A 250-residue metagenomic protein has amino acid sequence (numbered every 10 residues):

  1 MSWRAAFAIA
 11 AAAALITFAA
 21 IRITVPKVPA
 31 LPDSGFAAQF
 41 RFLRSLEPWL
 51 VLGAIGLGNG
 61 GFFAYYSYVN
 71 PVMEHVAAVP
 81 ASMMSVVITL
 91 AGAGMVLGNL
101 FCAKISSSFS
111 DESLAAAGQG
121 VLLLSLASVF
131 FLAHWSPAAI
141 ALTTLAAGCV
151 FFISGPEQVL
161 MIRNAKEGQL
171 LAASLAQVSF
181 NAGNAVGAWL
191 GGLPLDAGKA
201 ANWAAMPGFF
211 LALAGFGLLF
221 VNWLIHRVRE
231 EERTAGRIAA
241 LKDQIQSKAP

Functional and structural regions predicted by a protein language model:
M1-A11, P80, L193-L213: A membrane-interface helix-boundary motif in multi-pass transporters
A6, A11-L31, L218-W223: C-terminal membrane-cytosol helix-exit motif in multi-pass small-molecule transporters
A20-R22, F209-D243, A249-P250: Multi-pass alpha-helical transporter architecture, strongest for 12-TM Major Facilitator/SLC carriers used
I23-A54: Juxtamembrane intracellular "pre-TM" segments in multi-pass secondary transporters
R44-A64, T144-G148: Pair of pore-lining "gating" transmembrane helices in MFS-fold secondary transporters
L97-D111, L195-D196: Helix-to-loop junctions at the C-terminal end of transmembrane segments in multipass secondary transporters
E112-E157: C-terminal transmembrane helical hairpin of 12-TM major facilitator-type secondary transporters
R163-A201, P207-G208: A late C-terminal transmembrane helix in Major Facilitator Superfamily
